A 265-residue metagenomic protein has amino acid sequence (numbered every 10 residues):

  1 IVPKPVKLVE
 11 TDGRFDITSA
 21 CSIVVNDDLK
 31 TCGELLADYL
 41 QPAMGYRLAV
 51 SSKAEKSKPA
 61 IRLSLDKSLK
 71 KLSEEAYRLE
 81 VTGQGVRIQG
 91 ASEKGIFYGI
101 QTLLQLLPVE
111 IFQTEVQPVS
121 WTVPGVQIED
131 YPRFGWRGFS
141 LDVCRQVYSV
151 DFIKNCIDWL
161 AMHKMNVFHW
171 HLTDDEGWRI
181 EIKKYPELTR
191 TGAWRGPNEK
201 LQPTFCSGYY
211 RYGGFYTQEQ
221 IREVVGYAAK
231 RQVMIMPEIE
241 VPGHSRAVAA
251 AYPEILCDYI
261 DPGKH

Functional and structural regions predicted by a protein language model:
I1-F134: Contiguous, structured surface segment used for ligand recognition
S92, L160, I235: Conserved hydrophobic/aromatic pocket- or pore-lining residues that grip, position, or stack substrates in active sites
I96, I153, T217, I221: Aromatic/hydrophobic pocket-lining residues that form the small-molecule binding cavity in soluble enzyme cores
G99, D151-I153, W170-L172, R179-K184 (+2 more regions): Short, solvent-exposed loop/turn and secondary-structure capping segments
R137-L141, F168-W170, I235-I239: Hydrophobic faces of well-ordered beta-strands that scaffold small-molecule active sites in alpha/beta enzyme cores
D142-D175: A conserved hydrophobic secondary-structure block that centers on an alpha-helix together with its immediately flanking
C156, V224, I235: Aromatic/hydrophobic pocket-lining residues that form π-stacking "cages" and hydrophobic walls in ligand
E176-K230, S245-H265: Aromatic- and acidic-residue-enriched carbohydrate-binding clefts of CAZyme catalytic domains
